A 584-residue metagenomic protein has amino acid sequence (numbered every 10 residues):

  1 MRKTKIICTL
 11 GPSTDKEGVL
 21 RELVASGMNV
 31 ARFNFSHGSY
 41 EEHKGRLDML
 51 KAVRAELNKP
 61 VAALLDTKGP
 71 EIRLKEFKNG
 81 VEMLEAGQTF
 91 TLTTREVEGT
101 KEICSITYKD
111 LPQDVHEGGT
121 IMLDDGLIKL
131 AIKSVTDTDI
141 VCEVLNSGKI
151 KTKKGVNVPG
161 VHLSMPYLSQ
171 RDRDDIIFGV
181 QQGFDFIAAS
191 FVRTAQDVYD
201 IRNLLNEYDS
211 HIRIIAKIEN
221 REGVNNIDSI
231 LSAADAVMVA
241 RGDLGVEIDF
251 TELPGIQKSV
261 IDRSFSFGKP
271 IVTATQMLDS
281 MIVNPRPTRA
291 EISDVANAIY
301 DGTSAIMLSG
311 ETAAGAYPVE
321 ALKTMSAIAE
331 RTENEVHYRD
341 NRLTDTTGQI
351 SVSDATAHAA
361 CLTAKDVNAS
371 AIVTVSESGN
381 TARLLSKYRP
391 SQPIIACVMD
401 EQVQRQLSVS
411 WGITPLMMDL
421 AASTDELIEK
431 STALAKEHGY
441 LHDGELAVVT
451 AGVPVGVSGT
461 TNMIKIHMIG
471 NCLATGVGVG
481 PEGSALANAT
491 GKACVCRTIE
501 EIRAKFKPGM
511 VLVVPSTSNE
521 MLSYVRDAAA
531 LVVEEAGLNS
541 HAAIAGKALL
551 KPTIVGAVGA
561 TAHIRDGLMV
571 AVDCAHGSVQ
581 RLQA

Functional and structural regions predicted by a protein language model:
M1-P12, K16-E17, V24, S39-D48 (+12 more regions): Expand to "…catalyze enediolate/carbanion chemistry for C-C bond making/breaking, isomerization, decarboxylation
K5-I7, V30-R32, P60-L64, T89 (+8 more regions): Structural preference for beta-strand elements that scaffold enzyme active sites
C8-P12, E42, V161, P166-T275 (+2 more regions): Conserved alpha/beta-domain cores
L10-S13, M28, F35-Y40, T67-P70 (+24 more regions): Short, ordered loop/turn segments at secondary-structure junctions
A25-V30, Q181-D185, L205-H211, S232-V237 (+6 more regions): Glycine-enriched alpha-helix->loop->beta-strand junction motifs that scaffold or abut catalytic
G38, E42, R46, Q392-P393 (+2 more regions): Feature captures the catalytic cores and cofactor-binding loops of soluble hydro-lyases/lyases that act on carboxylate
K44-L50, R202, T312-E335, M463-H467: C-terminal helical cap(s) of enzyme catalytic domains, especially alpha/beta-barrels
P70-S169, L434-A435, Y440-E500, V525-A530 (+1 more regions): Acidic, glycine-rich flexible loop/linker segments
